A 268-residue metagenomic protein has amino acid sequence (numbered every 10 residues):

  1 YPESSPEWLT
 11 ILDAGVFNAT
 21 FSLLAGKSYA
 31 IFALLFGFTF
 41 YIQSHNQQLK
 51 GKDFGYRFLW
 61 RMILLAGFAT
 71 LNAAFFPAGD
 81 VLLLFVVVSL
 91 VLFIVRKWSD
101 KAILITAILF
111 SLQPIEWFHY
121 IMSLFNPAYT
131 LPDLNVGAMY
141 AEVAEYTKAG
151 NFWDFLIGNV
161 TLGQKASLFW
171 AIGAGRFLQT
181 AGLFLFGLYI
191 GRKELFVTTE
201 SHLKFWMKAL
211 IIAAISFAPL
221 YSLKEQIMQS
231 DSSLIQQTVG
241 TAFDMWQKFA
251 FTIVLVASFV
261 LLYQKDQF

Functional and structural regions predicted by a protein language model:
Y1-F36: N-terminal signal-anchor module of multipass membrane proteins
W8-T20, F152-F169, S230-T238: Juxtamembrane membrane-water interface segments that cap and precede transmembrane helices
S28-L35, A78-L90, L178-L185, A242 (+1 more regions): Membrane-embedded alpha-helical segments of multi-pass membrane proteins, especially the transmembrane helices
F40-Q48, I94-D100, L188-T198, F259-Q267: Structural signal for the C-terminal ends of transmembrane alpha-helices and the immediately following loop
Y41-N46, K50-Y120: Internal alpha-helical transmembrane segments
D53-G55, F93-T106, Y189-I211: Solvent-exposed interhelical
I108-F186: Long hydrophobic alpha-helical segments that form multi-pass transmembrane helix bundles in integral membrane proteins
I235-F268: Alpha-helical transmembrane segments of multi-pass integral membrane proteins
